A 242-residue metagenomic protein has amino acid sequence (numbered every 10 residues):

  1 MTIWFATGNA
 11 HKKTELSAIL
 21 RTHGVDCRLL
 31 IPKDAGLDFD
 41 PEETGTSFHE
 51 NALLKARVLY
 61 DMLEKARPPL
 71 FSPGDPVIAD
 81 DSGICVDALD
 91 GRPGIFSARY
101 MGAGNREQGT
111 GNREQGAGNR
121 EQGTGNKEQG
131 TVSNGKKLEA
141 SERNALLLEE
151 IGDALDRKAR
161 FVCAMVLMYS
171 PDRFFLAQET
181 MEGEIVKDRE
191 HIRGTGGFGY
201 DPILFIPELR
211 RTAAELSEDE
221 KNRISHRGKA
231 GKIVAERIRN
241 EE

Functional and structural regions predicted by a protein language model:
T2-W4, A10-N112, G116-E242: Anionic-ligand binding patches
